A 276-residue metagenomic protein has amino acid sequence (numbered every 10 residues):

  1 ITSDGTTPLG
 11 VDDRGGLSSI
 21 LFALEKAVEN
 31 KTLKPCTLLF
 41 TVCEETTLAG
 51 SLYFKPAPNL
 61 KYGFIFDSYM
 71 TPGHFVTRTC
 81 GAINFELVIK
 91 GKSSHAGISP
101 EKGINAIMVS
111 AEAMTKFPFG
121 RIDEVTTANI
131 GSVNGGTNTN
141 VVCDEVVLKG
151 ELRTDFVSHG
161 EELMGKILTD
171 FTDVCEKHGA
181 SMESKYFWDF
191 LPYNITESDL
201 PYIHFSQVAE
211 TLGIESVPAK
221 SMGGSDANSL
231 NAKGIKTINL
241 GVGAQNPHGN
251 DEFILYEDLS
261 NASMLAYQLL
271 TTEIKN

Functional and structural regions predicted by a protein language model:
I1-T7, K90-S94, L212, A244-H248: Glycine/charged-rich beta-loop-alpha catalytic/anionic-binding loops adjacent to active sites
T2-A82, T139-N140, L148-E151, I274: Acidic/histidine-rich catalytic neighborhood of metal-dependent amide-processing enzymes
T6-S18, P100-M108, F253-S260: Short, conserved micro-motifs enriched in small and acidic residues
I20, F66-S99, G103-A113: Phosphate/diphosphate-binding glycine-rich loops and adjacent basic-rich segments that engage nucleotide
T41, D67, V88-K92, R153-D155 (+1 more regions): Solvent-exposed residues in well-ordered beta-strands and their adjoining turns, especially edge/terminal strands
E44-T47, G91-I98, L148-K149, W188-L191: Active-site-proximal beta-alpha loop/turn segments in soluble metabolic enzymes
K61-I65, E86, T237-N239: Short glycine-aspartate micro-motif
N105-N276: Metal-dependent amide/peptide-bond hydrolase catalytic core, centered on the "pita-bread" metallohydrolase fold
